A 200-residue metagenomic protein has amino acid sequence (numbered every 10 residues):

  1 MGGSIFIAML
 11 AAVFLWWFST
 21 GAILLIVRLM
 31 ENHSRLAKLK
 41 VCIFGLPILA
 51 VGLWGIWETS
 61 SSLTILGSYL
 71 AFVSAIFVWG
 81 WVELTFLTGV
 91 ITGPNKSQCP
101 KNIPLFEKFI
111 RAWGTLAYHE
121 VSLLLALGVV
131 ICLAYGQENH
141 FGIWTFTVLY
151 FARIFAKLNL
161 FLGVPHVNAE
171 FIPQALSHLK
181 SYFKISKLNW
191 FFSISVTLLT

Functional and structural regions predicted by a protein language model:
M1-F6, W54-V73, V129-W144: Helix-coil boundary and interhelical linker segments in multi-pass alpha-helical membrane proteins
A11-L29: N-terminal signal-anchor/start-transfer transmembrane helix
F18-A22, F77-G89, V148-H166: Transmembrane alpha-helical segments that form the membrane-embedded catalytic/substrate-channel core of multi-pass
V41-S60, V78-V82: A generic, lipid-embedded transmembrane alpha helix
I48-L49, A117-I131, K187-T200: Core segments of transmembrane alpha-helices that mediate helix-helix packing or line hydrophobic substrate/ligand
L66, L70-H119: Intramembrane catalytic core of multi-pass membrane enzymes that act on lipidic substrates
I91-F109, L160-F183: Cytosolic, membrane-interface loops and tails of multi-pass inner-membrane proteins
W113-E170: Hydrophobic, aromatic-enriched interface-forming segments
